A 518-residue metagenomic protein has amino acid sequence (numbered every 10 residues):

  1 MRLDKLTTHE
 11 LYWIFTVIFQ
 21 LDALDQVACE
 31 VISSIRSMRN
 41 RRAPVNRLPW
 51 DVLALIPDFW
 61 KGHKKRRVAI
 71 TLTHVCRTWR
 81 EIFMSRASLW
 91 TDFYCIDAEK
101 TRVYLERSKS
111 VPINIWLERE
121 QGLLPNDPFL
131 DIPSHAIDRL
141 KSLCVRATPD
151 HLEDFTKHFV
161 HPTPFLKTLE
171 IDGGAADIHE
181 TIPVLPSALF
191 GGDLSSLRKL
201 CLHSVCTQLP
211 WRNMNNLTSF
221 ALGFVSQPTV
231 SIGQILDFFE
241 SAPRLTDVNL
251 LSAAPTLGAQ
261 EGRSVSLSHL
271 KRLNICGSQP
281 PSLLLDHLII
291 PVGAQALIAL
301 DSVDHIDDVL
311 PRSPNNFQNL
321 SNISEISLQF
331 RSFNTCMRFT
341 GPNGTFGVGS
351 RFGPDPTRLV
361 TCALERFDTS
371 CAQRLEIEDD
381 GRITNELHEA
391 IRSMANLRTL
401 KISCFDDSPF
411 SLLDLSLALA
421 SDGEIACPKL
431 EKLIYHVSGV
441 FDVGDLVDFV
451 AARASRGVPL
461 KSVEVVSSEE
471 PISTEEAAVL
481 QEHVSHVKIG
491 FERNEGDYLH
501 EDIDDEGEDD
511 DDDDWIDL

Functional and structural regions predicted by a protein language model:
M1-L518: Leucine-rich repeat
